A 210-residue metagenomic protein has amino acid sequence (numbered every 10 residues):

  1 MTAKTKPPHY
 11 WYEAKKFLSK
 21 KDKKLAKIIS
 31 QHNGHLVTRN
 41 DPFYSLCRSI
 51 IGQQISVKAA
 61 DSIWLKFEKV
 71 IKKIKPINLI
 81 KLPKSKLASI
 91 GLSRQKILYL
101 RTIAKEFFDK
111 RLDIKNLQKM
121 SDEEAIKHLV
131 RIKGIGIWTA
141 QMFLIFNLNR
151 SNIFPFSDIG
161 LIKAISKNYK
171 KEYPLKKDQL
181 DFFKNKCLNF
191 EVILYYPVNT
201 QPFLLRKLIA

Functional and structural regions predicted by a protein language model:
M1-M120, F182-A210: N-terminal polyanion-binding entry modules of DNA glycosylases/AP lyases and select other DNA-binding proteins
E68, L148, Y169-K170: Hydrophobic/aromatic-lined pockets within catalytic cores
R94, I114, I137, R150 (+1 more regions): Residue-level detector of short coil/turn "hinge" positions at structural boundaries
S121-S166: Catalytic DNA-binding helix-loop module of base-excision-repair DNA glycosylases/AP lyases
S157-P174, D178-N185: C-terminal end-helix/capping segment
